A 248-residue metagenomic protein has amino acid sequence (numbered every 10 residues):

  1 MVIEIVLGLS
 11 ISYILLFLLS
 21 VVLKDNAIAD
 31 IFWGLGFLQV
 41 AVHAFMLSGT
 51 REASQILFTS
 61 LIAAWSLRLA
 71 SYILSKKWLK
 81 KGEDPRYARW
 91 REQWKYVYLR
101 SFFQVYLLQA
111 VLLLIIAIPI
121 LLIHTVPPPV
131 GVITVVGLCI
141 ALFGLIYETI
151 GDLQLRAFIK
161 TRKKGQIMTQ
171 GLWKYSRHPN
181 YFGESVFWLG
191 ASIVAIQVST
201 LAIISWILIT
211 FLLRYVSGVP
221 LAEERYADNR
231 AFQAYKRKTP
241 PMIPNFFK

Functional and structural regions predicted by a protein language model:
M1, F17-A27, A44-R51: Short, hydrophobic transmembrane alpha-helix segments
V2, V6, K95-F102, T134: Hydrophobic, aromatic-rich alpha-helical transmembrane segments and their membrane-interface anchor motifs
E4-Y13, G36-A70, L113-Q154, F158-K248: Hydrophobic transmembrane alpha-helices
I14-D25, S71-K77: C-terminal ends of transmembrane helices
L18-L19, W90, Y226, Y235: Broad structural signal for hydrophobic residues in well-ordered alpha-helices, predominantly aliphatic
L23-F37, G82-Q104, Q166-W173, P241 (+1 more regions): Juxtamembrane helix-capping/reentrant segments at transmembrane boundaries
S54-Y96: A basic- and aromatic-enriched beta-loop-alpha substructure that forms the phosphate/nucleotide- and DNA/RNA-contacting
V105-V111: Active-site pocket-lining segments that scaffold enzyme catalytic pockets across diverse folds
